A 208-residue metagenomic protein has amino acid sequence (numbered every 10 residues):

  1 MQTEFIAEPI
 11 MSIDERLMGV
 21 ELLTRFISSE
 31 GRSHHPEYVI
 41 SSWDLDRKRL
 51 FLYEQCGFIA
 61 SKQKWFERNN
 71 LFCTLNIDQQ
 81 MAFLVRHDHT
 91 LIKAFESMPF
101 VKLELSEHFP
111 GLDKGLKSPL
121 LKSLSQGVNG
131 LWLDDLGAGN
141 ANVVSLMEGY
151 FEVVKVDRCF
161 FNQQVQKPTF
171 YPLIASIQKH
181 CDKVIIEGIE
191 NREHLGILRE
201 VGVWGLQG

Functional and structural regions predicted by a protein language model:
M1-E96: Bacterial c-di-GMP phosphodiesterase EAL domain
E15, V156-C159, P172-A175: A signal for specific C-terminal beta-sheet/loop modules enriched in small/flexible residues with GP/PG/PP motifs
Y53, G111, Q164, P168: Conserved phosphate-coordination/catalytic loops
C56, A60, S125, I174-Q178 (+1 more regions): A structural alpha-helix within SAM-dependent methyltransferase catalytic domains
N69-F72, Q126-G127, Q178-C181: Short, surface-exposed connector motifs at secondary-structure boundaries
H87-L91, L116-L120, Q166-I174: Charged helix-capping and loop-helix junction motifs
A94-Q163, D182-G208: The catalytic core of metal-dependent phosphodiesterases that act on cyclic dinucleotides
F170-I185: Alpha-helix-loop-beta-strand connector modules within alpha/beta enzyme cores
